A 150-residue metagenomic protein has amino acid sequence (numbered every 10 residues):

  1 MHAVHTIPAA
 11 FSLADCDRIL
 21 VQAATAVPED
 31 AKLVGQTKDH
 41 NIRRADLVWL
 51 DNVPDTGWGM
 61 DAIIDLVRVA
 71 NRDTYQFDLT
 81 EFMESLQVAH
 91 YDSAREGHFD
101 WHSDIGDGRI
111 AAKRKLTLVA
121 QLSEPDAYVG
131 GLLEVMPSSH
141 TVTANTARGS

Functional and structural regions predicted by a protein language model:
M1-S150: Fe(II)/2-oxoglutarate oxygenase catalytic core
